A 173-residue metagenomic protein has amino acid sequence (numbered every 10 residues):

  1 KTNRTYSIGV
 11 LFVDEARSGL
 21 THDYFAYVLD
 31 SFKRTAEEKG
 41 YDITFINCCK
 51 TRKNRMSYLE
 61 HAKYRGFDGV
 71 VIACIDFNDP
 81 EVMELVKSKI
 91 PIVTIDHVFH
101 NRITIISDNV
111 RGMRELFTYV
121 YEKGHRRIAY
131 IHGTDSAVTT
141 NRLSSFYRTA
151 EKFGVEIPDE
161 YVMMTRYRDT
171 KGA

Functional and structural regions predicted by a protein language model:
K1-M56, D68, Y147: Amphipathic helical "hinge" segments at domain boundaries
V10, F67-A73, R127-H132: Periplasmic-binding protein-like
D14, D76, T134: Flexible, active-site-proximal loop/turn residues at the rims of small-molecule/cofactor binding pockets and catalytic
T21-Y24, E81, T139-R142: Residues at alpha-helix caps and immediate loop-helix transition turns in enzyme cores, especially N- and C-cap
F25, N54-R55, N78, M113 (+1 more regions): Amphipathic coiled-coil/heptad-repeat helices and related helical stalk/stem segments that mediate oligomerization
V28-D42, K87-T94, V98-A173: Bacterial carbohydrate/catabolite-sensing allosteric modules
R55-R111: Short beta-strand-centered segments that line the small-molecule binding cleft or hinge of alpha/beta clamshell
